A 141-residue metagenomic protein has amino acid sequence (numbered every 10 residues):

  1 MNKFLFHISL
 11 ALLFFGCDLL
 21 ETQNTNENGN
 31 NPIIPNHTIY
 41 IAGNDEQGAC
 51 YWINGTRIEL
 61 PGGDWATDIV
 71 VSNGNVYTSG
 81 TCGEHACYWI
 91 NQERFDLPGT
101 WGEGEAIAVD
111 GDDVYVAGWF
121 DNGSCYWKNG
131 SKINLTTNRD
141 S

Functional and structural regions predicted by a protein language model:
N2-L10: Sec-dependent signal peptide recognition, specifically the positively charged N-region followed immediately by
F14-G16: C-terminal motif of bacterial Sec signal peptides marking the signal peptidase cleavage site
D18-E21: Bacterial signal peptide processing site
N26-S141: Residue-level hotspots at or immediately adjacent to binding/recognition sites across diverse folds
